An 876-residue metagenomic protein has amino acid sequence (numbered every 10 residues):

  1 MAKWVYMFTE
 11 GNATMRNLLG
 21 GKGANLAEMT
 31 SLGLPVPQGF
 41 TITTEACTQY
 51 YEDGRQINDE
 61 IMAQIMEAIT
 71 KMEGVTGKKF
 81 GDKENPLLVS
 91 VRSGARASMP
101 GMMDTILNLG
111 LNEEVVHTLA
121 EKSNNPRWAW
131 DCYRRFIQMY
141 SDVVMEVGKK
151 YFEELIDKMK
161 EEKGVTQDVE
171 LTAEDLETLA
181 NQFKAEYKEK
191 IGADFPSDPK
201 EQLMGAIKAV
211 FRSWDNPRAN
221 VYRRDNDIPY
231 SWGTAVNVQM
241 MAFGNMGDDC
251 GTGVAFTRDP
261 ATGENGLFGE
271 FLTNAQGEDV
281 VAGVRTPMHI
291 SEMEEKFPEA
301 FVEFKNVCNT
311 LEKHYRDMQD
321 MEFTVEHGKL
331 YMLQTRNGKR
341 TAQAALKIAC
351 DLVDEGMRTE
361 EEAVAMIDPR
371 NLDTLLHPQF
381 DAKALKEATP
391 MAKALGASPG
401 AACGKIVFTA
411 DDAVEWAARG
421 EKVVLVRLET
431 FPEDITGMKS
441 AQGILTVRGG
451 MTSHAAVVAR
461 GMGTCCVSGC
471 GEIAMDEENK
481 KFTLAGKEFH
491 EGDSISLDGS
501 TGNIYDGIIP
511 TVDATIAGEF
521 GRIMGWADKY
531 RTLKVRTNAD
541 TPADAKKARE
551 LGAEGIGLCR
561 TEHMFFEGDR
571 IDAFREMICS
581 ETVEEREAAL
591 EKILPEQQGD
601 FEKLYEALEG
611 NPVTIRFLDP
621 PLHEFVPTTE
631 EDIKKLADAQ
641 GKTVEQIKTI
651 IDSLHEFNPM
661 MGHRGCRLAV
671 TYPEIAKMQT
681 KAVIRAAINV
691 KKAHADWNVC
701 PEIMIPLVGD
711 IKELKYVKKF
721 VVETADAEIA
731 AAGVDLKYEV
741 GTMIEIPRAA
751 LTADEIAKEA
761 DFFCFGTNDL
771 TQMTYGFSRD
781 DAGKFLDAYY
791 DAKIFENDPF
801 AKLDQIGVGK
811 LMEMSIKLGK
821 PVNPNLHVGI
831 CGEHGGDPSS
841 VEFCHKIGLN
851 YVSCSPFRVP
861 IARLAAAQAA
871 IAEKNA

Functional and structural regions predicted by a protein language model:
M1-A388, E421-V424, F431-T436, Q442 (+10 more regions): Nucleotide/phosphate-binding sheet-loop regions of phosphoryl- and nucleotidyl-transfer enzymes
F40, V447-G449, S468-G471, C559 (+2 more regions): Short beta->alpha connector loops at strand-helix junctions that form conserved, small/polar/Pro-enriched
Q64, E472-Y505, P510: S4-like RNA-binding module at protein N-termini
R92, I516, W526-A876: Conserved alpha/beta-domain cores
M357-A441, N503-I509, F520, M524-D528 (+1 more regions): Protease-associated
Q442-R448, C466, G829: A short, small-residue-rich loop immediately preceding and capping a beta-strand
M462-T464: Residues forming the flavin
